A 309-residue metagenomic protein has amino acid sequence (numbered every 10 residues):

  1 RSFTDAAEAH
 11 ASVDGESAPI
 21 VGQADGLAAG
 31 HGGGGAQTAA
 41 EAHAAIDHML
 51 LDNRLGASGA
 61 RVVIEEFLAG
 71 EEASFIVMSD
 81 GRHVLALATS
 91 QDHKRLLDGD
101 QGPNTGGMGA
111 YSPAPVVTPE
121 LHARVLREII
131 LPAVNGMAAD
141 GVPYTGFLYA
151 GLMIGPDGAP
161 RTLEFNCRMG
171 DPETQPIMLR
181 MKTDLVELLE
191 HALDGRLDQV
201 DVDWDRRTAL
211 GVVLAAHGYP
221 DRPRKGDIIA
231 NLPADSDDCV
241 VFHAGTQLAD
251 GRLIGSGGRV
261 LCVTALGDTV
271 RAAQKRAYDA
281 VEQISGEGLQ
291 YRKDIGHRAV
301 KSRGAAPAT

Functional and structural regions predicted by a protein language model:
R1-G33: A conserved helix-loop-beta module that forms one wall/lid of the active-site cleft in ATP-utilizing catalytic domains
D25, G32-T174: Internal nucleotide-binding/catalytic subdomain
G30-G32, L210, G257-C262: Short amphipathic alpha-helical segments
Q37-T38, V77-S79, L214-A216, A265-G267: Short beta-strand-to-loop capping motifs
A42-A44, D221-R222, D268-K275: Short, conserved charged micro-motifs
L97-D100, Q199-D201, T246-L253: Short beta-strand/turn micro-motifs at beta-sheet edges
L126-L148, N166-D238, Q247: Active-site "cap" helix and flanking loop/linker of ATP-utilizing ligase/carboxylase catalytic domains
T246-D250, G255-T309: Generic C-terminus detector
